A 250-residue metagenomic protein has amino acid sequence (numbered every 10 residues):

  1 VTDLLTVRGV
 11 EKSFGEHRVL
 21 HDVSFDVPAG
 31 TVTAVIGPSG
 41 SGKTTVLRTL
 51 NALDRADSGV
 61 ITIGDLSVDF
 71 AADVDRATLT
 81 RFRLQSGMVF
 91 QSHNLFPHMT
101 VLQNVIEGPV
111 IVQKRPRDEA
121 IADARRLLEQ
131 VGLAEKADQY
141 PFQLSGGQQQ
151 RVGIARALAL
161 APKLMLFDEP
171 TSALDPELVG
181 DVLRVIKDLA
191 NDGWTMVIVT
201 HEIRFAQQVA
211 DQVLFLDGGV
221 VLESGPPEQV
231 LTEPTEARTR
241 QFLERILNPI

Functional and structural regions predicted by a protein language model:
D3-P227: ABC family nucleotide-binding domain
E228-I250: C-terminal boundary and immediately downstream tail of ABC-type ATPase nucleotide-binding domains
